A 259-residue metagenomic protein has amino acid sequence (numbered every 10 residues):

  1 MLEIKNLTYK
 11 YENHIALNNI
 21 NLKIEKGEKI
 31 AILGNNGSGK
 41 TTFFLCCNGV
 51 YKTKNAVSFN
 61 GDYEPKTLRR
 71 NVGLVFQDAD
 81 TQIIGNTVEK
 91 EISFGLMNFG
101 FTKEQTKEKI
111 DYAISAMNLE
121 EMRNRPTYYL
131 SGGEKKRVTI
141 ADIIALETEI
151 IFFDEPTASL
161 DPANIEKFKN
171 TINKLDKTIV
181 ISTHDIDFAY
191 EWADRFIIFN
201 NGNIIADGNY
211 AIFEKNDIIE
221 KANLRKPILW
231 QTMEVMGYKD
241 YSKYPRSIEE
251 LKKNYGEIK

Functional and structural regions predicted by a protein language model:
L33-N35: The feature captures the beta-strand-to-loop junction immediately N-terminal to the Walker
N48: Helix-to-loop junction immediately C-terminal to a conserved catalytic motif
E104-M122: Conserved ABC ATPase "signature" region
P126-L130, E134: Conserved ABC ATPase signature
I151-D154: Catalytic Walker B motif of ABC-type/P-loop ATPase nucleotide-binding domains
T183-H184: H-loop/switch region of ABC-family ATPase nucleotide-binding domains
N203-L229: Conserved beta-strand-loop-alpha-helix hinge in the C-terminal portion of ABC ATPase nucleotide-binding domains
